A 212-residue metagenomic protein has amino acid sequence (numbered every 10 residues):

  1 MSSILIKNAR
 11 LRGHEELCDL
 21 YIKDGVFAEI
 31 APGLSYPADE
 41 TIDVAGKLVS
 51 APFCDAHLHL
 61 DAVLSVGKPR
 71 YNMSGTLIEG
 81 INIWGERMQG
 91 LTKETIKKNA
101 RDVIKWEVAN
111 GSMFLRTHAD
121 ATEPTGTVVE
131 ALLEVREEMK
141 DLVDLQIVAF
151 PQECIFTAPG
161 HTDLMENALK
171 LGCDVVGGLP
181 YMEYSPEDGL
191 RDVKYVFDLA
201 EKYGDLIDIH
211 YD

Functional and structural regions predicted by a protein language model:
M1-A51: Histidine-rich, glycine-flanked metal-binding segment
S3, A51-F53, R116, L206: Hydrophobic "anchor" residues on beta-strands that sit immediately upstream of conserved functional sites
A9, G25, G46, H57 (+3 more regions): Divalent metal-coordination and catalytic microenvironments
K47-P69: Di-metal (Zn2+ and/or Mg2+/Mn2+) metal-binding site signature of metallo-dependent hydrolases with the MBL/beta-CASP
V63-I96, G172-V175, V196-L199, Y203: Active-site gating loops and adjacent loop-to-helix segments of metal-dependent hydrolytic enzymes
E79-G90, N99-T127, L132-L133, D141-E153 (+2 more regions): Divalent metal-dependent hydrolysis catalytic cores, especially in the metallo-beta-lactamase
E94-K105, H161-M165: Short, charged beta->alpha transition segments
T127-D141, T157-D212: Histidine/acidic residue-rich metal-binding segments in metalloenzymes
